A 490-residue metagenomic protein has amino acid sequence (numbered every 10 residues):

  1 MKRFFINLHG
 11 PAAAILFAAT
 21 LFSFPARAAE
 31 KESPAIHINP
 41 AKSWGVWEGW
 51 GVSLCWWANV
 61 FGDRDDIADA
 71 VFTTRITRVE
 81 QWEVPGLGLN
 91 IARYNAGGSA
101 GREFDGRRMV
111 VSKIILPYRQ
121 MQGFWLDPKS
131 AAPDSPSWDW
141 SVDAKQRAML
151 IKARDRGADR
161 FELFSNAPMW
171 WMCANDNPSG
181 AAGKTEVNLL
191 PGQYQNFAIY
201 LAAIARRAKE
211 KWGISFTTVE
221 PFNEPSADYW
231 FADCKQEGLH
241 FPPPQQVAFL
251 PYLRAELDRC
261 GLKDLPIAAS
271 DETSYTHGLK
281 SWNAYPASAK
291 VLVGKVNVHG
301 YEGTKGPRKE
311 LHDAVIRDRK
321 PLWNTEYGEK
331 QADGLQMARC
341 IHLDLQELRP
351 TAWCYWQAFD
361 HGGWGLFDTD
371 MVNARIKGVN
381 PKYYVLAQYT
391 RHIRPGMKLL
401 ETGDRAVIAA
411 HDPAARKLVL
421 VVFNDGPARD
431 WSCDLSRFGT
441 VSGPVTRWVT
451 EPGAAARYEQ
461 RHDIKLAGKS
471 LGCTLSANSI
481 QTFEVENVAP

Functional and structural regions predicted by a protein language model:
P11-S23: Bacterial N-terminal signal peptides
S33-T217, E237, P251: N-terminal catalytic cores of secreted or lumenal carbohydrate-active enzymes
V46-L54, N90-A96, A100-G101, R160-F164 (+6 more regions): Structural recognition of the beta-strand scaffold that forms the well-ordered cores of secreted hydrolase catalytic
N196-A203, R207-S215, P225-K330: Active-site neighborhood of glycoside hydrolase catalytic domains
R319-Q388, L400-D404: Aromatic/acidic polysaccharide-binding cleft in carbohydrate-active enzymes
T402-G443, N478, E484: Carbohydrate-binding surface patches
S436-A456: Solvent-exposed beta-hairpin/edge-strand motifs
H462-P490: C-terminal beta-strand-rich structural cap/linker in extracellular carbohydrate-active enzymes
